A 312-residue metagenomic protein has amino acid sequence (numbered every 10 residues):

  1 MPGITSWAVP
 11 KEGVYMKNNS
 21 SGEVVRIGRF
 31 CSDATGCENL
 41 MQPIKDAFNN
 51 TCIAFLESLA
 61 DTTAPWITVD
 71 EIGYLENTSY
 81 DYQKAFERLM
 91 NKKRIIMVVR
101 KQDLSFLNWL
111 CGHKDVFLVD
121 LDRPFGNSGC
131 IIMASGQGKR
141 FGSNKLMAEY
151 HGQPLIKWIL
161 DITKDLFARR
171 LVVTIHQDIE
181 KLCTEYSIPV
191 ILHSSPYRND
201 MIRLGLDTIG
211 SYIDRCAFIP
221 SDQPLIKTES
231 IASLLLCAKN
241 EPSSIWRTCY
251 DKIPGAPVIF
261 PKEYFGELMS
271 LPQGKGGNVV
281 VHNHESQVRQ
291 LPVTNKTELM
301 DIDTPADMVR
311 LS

Functional and structural regions predicted by a protein language model:
M1-P43: N-terminal phosphate/diphosphate-binding loop that engages ATP/GTP or pyrophosphate donors across diverse enzyme folds
A34-E87: Phosphate-binding/switch loop-helix module in NTP-utilizing enzymes
A64, I72-G126: Replace "adjacent to P-loop NTPase cores in ATP/GTP-dependent enzymes" with "adjacent to NTP-binding cores
S105-F117, P254-H284: Short, glycine-/small-residue-rich phosphate/pyrophosphate-handling segment
S128-Q177: N-terminal glycine-rich phosphate-binding loop and ensuing alpha1 helix
W158-A217, E229: Conserved N-terminal catalytic core of the sugar/cofactor nucleotidyltransferase
R198-G266: Conserved beta-loop-beta/alpha segment of the NTase-like Rossmann-fold superfamily that binds/positions NTPs
S270-S312: Conserved alpha/beta core of the MobA/IspD/sugar-nucleotide pyrophosphorylase nucleotidyltransferase superfamily
